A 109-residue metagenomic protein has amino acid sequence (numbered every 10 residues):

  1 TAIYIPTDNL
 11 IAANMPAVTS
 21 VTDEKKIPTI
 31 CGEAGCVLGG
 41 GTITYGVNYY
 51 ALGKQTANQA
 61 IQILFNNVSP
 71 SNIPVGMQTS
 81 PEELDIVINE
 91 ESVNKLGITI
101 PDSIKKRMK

Functional and structural regions predicted by a protein language model:
T1-K109: Short hydrophobic alpha-helices and adjacent helix-cap/hinge residues
